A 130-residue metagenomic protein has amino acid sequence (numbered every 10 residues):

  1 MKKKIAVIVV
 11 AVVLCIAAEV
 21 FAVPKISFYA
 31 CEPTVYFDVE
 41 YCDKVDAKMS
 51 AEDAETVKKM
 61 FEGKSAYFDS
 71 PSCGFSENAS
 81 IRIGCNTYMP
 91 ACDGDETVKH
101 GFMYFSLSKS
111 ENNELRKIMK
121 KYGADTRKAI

Functional and structural regions predicted by a protein language model:
K4-V10, C15-I130: Function-determining sites in protein domains
